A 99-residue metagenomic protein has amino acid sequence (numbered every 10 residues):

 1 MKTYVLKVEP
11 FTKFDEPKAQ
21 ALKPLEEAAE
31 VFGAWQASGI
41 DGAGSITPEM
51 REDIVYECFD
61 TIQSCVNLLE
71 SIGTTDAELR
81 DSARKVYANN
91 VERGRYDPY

Functional and structural regions predicted by a protein language model:
M1-Y99: Flexible "arm" and connector segments at domain edges
